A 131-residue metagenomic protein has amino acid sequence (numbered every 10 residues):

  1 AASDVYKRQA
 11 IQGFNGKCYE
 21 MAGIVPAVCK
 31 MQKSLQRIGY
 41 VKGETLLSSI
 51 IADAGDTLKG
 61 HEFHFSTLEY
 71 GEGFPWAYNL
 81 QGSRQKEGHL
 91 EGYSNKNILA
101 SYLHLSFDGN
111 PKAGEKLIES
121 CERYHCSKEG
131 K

Functional and structural regions predicted by a protein language model:
A2-Y6: Short, small-residue-biased leader/transition segments that mark boundaries at the very start of proteins
K7-R8, N110: Generic hydrophobic alpha-helical membrane-span motif
Q9-Y40: Class I SAM-dependent methyltransferase SAM-binding "motif I" and its flanking Rossmann-like core
K30-K131: Amide-donor transfer/coupling interface in amidating biosynthetic enzymes
